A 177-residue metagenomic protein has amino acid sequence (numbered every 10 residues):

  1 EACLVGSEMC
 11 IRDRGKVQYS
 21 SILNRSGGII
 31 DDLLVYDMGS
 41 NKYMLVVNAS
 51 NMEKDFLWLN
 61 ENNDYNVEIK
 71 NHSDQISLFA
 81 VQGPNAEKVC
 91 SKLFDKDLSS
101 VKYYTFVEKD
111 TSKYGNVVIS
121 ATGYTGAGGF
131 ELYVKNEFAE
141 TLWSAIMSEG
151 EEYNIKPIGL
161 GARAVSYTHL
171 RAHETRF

Functional and structural regions predicted by a protein language model:
E1-G6, I11, H169-A172, R176-F177: Single conserved hydrophobic/aromatic residue that forms the stacking wall/gate of nucleotide- or nucleobase-binding
C3, Y36-D37, G123: Well-ordered beta-strand positions
S7-E8, R12-K42, V46-E61: Extended, compositionally biased flexible segments
N63-R171, R176: Glycine-rich, acidic
